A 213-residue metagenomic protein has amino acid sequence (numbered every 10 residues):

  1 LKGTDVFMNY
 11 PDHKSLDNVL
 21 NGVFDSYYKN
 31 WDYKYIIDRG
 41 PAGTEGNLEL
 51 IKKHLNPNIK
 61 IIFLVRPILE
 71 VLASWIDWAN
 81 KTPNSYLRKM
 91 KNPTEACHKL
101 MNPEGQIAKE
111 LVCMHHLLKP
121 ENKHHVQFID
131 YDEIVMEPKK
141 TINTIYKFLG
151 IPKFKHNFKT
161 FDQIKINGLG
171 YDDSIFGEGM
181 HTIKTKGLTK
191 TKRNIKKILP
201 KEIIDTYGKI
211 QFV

Functional and structural regions predicted by a protein language model:
L1-N47, H54, N84-T94, K186-L188 (+1 more regions): PAPS-dependent sulfation machinery
K14-S26, L69-I151: PAPS-dependent sulfotransferase catalytic domain
R39-G40, H54-D77: Conserved phosphate-donor/acceptor-positioning beta-strand/loop module used by diverse small-molecule
E49-L50, K140: Generic recognition of short, well-ordered alpha-helical segments
N58-F63, P83-Y86, F154: Short hydrophobic/aromatic-enriched beta-strand-loop microsegments
K60, D130, N194: Amphipathic alpha-helical recognition patches that constitute DNA-binding helices
I76-A79, K99-M101, L111, H115-K119 (+2 more regions): PAPS-dependent sulfotransferases, especially Golgi type II membrane carbohydrate sulfotransferases
